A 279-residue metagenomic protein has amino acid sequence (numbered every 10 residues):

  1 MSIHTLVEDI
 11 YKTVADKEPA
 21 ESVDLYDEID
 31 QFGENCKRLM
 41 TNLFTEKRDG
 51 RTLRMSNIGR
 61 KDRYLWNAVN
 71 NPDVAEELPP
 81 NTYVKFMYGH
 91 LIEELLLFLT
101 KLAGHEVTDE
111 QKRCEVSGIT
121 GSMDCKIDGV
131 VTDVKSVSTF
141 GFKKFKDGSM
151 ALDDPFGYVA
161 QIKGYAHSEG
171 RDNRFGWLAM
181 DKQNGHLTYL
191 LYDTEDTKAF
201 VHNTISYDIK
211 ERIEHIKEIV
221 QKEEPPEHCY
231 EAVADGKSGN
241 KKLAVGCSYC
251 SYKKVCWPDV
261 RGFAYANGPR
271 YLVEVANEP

Functional and structural regions predicted by a protein language model:
M1-V131, S138-S149, F156: Metal-dependent nuclease catalytic cores that hydrolyze phosphodiester bonds in DNA/RNA, characterized by
K61, Y165, C250: A residue-level signal for conserved active-site and pocket-lining positions in enzyme catalytic cores
K85, D154-Y158, V201, I205: Residue-level preference for long, well-ordered alpha-helices that form the structural scaffold of enzyme catalytic
E94-H105, A151-D181: Metal-dependent nuclease catalytic cores in nucleic-acid-processing enzymes, especially RNase H-like/related
M123, K163, S248: Residue-level detector of short, conserved catalytic/binding motifs and their immediate flanks
V134-S136, A179: Residue-level recognition of conserved beta-strand positions in structured domain cores
S168-P279: Metal-dependent nuclease catalytic regions and adjoining charged, substrate-binding loops involved in nucleic-acid end
